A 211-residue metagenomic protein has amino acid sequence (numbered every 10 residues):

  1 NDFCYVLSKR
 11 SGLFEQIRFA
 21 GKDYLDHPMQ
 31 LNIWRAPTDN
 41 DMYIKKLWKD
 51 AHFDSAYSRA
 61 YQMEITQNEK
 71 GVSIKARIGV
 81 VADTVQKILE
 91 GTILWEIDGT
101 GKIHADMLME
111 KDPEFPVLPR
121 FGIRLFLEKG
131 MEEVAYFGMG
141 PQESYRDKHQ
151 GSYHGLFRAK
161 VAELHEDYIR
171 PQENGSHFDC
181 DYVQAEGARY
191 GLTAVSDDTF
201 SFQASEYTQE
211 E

Functional and structural regions predicted by a protein language model:
N1-E211: Beta-strand/loop-rich accessory regions of lumenal/periplasmic or secreted enzymes, predominantly carbohydrate-active
